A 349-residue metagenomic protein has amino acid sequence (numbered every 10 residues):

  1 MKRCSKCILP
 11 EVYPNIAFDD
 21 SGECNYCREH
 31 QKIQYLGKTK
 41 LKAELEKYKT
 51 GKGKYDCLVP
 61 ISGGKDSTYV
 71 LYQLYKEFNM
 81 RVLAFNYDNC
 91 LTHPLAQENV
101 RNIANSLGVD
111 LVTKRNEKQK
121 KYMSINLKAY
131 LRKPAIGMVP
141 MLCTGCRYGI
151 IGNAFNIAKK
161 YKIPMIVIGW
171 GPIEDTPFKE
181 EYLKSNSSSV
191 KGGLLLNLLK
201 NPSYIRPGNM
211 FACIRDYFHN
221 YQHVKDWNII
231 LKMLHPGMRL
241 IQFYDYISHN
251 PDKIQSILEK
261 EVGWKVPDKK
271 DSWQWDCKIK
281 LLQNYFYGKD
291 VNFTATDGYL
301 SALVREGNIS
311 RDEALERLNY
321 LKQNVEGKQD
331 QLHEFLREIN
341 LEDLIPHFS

Functional and structural regions predicted by a protein language model:
M1-C57, Q73-S349: Nucleotide-activated chemistry modules centered on ATP-dependent adenylation/adenylyltransferase
C57-D66: Short, glycine-rich nucleotide/cofactor-binding loops
Y69-V70: Hydrophobic positions on the alpha1 helix immediately C-terminal to the Walker A/P-loop
